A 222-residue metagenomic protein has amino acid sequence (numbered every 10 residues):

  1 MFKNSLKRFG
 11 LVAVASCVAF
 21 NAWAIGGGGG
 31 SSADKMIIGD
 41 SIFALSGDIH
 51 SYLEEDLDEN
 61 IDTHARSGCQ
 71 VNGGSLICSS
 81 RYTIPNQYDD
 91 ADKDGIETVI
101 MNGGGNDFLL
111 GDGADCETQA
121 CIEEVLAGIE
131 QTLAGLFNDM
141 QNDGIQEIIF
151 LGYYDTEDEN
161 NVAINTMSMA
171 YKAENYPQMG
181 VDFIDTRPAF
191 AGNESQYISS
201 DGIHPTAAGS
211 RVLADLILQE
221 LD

Functional and structural regions predicted by a protein language model:
F2-G10: Bacterial N-terminal signal peptides that target proteins for export
A24-A33: Cleaved targeting-peptide boundary
S32-I37, I42-A127: Conserved SGNH/GDSL esterase-like catalytic core that processes O-acyl groups on lipids and polysaccharides
Y88, L133-F137, M169: Generic structural signal for well-ordered alpha-helices, preferentially at hydrophobic/aromatic core positions
G105-N106, L136-T166: Active-site segments of SGNH/GDSL-like serine hydrolases that catalyze O-acetyl group transfer/hydrolysis on lipids
Y153-D222: Catalytic His-Asp segment of secreted/periplasmic serine-dependent ester chemistry enzymes
